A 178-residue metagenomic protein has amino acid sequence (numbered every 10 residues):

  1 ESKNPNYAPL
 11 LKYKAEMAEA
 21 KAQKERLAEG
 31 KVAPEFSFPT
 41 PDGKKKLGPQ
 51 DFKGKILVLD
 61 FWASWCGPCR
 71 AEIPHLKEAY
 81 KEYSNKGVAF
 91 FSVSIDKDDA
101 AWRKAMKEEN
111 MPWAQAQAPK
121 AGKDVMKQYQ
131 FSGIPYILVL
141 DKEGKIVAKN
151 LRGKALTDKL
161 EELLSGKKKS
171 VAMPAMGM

Functional and structural regions predicted by a protein language model:
E1-P39, Q50-F52, A100, K104-K107 (+2 more regions): N-proximal helix/coil linker or "cap" segments that precede and/or mark the start of modular domains
A33-P34, L57, I134-P135: Short loop/turn microsegments at loop-to-beta-strand junctions
S37-L57, M126: A short beta-strand-turn-helix
P41, W65, E72, I95 (+1 more regions): Long, His/Glu/Asp-enriched segments that create or flank divalent metal/ion-associated functional microenvironments
F61-E78: Conserved redox-active cysteine motifs that mediate thiol-disulfide chemistry, especially di-cysteine Cys-X(1-2)-Cys
E78-I134: Conserved segment of the thioredoxin-like fold in thiol-based oxidoreductases
E109-M111, A118-S165: Thiol/disulfide oxidoreductase modules built on the thioredoxin-like
